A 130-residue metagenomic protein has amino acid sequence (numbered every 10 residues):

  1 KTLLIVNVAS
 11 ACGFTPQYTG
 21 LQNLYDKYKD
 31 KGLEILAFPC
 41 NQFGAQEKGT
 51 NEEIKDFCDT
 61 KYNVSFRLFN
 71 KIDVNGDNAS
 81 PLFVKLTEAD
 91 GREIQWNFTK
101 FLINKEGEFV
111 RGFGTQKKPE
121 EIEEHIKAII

Functional and structural regions predicted by a protein language model:
K1-L3: Proline/glycine-enriched tight loop/beta-turn segments at coil->beta junctions that connect or precede beta-strands
V6, F69-N70, F113-G114: Residue-level detector of conserved, well-ordered beta-strand and adjacent loop positions that form binding/recognition
N7-A11: Amphipathic alpha-helical repeat scaffolds
C12, L36, R67, W96-T99 (+1 more regions): Short non-domain terminal segments
F14-A79: Structural microenvironment flanking redox-active thiols in thiol-disulfide oxidoreductases
P81-V84, E88-I130: Thiol-/selenol-based redox modules, centered on thioredoxin-like and closely related oxidoreductase domains
